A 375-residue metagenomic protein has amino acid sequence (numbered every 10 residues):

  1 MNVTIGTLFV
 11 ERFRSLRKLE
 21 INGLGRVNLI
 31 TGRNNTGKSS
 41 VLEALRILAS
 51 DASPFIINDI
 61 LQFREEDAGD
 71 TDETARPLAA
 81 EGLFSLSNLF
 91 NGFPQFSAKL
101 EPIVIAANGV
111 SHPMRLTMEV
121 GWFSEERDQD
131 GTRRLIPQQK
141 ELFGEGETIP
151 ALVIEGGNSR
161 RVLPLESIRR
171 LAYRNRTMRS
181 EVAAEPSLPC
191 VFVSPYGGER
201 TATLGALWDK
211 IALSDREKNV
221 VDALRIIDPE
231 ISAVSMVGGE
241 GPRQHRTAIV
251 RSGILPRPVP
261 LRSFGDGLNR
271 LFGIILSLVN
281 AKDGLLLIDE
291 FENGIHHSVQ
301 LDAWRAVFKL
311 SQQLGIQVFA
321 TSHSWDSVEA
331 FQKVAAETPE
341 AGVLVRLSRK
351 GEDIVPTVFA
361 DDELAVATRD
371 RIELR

Functional and structural regions predicted by a protein language model:
M1-D59, G253-L374: Switch/communication elements of ASCE P-loop NTPase nucleotide-binding domains
N2, D51-G273, L285, G342-V343 (+1 more regions): Phosphate-coordinating catalytic segments in nucleotide- and nucleic-acid-processing enzymes
